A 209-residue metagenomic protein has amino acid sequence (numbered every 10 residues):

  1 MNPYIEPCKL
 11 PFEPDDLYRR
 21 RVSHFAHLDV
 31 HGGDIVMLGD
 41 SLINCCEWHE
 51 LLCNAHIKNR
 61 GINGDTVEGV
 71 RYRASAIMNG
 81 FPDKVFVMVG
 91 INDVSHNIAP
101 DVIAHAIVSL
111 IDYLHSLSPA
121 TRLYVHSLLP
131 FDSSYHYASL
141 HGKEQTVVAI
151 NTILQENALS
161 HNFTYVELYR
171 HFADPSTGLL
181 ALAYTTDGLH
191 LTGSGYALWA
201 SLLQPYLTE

Functional and structural regions predicted by a protein language model:
M1-V36, N44, W48-H49, C53 (+1 more regions): N-terminal secretory targeting modules
K9-F12, N54-V67, S95, G188: Acidic/histidine-rich helix-loop elements that form or flank divalent-metal/phosphate-binding sites at the catalytic
S23-V36, R71-N79, V108-S116: Short amphipathic alpha-helices and their capping/turn segments at secondary-structure boundaries
M37, I57-N59, Y165: Conserved beta-strand scaffold positions in the cores of enzyme catalytic domains, especially in NTP/NDP-utilizing
L38, N44-L52, H56, V67-H105 (+2 more regions): Oxyanion-hole/transition-state-stabilizing segment in secreted/luminal serine hydrolases and related acyltransferases
P100-L110, K143-N151: Charged helix-capping and loop-helix junction motifs
S118-R122: A short helix->loop->beta-strand "cap" motif at the edges of active sites that frequently abuts
P130-E209: Catalytic His-Asp segment of secreted/periplasmic serine-dependent ester chemistry enzymes
